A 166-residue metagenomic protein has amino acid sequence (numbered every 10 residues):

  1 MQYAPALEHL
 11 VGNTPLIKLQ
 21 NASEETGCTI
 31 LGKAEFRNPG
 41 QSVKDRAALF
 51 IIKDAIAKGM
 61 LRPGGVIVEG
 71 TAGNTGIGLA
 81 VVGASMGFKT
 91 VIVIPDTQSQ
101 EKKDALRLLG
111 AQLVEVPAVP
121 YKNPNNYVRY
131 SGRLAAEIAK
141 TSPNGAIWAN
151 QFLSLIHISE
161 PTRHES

Functional and structural regions predicted by a protein language model:
M1-P63: Positively charged, low-complexity intrinsically disordered leader regions
N13-T14, K33-E35, T71, D96 (+2 more regions): Fold-independent oxyanion-binding glycine-rich loops and adjacent beta-strand/coil segments at enzyme active sites
N38-Q41, P120-P124, L155-I156: Short, small-residue-enriched loops and turns at beta-alpha junctions that line or gate enzyme active sites
D45-K53, I67-F88: Conserved beta-loop-alpha segment that forms the PLP phosphate-binding cup at the N-terminus of a helix
I56-G65, G87-I94: Phosphate-handling active-site elements
T75-A136: Active-site-proximal loop->helix
H157-S166: Single conserved hydrophobic/aromatic residue that forms the stacking wall/gate of nucleotide- or nucleobase-binding
